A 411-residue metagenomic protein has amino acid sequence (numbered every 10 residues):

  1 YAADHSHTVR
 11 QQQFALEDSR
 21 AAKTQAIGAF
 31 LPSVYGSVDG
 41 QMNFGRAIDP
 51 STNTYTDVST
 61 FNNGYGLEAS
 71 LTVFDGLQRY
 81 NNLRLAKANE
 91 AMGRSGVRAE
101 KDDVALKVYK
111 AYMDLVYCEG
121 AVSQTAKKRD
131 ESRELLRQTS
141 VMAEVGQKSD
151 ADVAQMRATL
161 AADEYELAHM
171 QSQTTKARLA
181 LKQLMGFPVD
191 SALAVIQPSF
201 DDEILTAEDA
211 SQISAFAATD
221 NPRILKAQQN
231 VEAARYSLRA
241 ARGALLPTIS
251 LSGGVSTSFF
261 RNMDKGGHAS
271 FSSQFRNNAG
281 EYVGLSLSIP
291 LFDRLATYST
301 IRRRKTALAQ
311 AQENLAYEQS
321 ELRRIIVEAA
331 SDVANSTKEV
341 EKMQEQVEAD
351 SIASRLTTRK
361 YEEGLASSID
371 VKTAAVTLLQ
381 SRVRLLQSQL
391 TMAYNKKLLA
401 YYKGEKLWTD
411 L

Functional and structural regions predicted by a protein language model:
Y1-A111, I249, G253, L295-Y298 (+1 more regions): Short flexible linkers and secondary-structure junctions
Y1-Y35, D39, G45, V189 (+6 more regions): Bacterial Sec-pathway N-terminal export signals of envelope proteins
R10-F14, I27-G28, S59, V73-K101 (+6 more regions): Sec/SRP-type N-terminal targeting helices
S37-L71, Q197-T206, R239, S252-I289 (+1 more regions): Small/polar, glycine/serine/threonine/aspartate-rich low-complexity segments that form flexible
G66-E68, Y112, S214, G284-S286 (+1 more regions): Membrane-embedded beta-strand positions in outer-membrane beta-barrel channels/transporters
D103-T219, D332, L378: Periplasmic alpha-helical coiled-coil/stalk elements that build and connect Gram-negative outer-membrane
A143-Q147, Y361-L365, Y402: A short glycine-centered flexible hinge/capping loop motif at secondary-structure junctions
R384-L411: Acidic, low-complexity, intrinsically disordered peripheral segments
